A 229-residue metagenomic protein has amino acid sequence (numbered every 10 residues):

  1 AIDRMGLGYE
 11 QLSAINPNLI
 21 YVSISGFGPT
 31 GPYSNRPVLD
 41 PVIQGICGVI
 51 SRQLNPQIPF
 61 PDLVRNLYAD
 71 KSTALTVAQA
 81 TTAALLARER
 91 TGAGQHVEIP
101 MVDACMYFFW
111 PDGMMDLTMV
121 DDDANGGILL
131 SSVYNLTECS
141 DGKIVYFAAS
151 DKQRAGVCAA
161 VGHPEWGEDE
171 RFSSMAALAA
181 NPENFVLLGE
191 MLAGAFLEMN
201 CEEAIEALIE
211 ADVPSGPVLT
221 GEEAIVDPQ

Functional and structural regions predicted by a protein language model:
A1-I2, G194: Short strand->helix junction
D3-A149, A159: Active-site-adjacent "lid/gating" segments in soluble enzymes
G26, E222-E223: Conserved beta-strand edge residues that scaffold enzyme active sites
P29-G31, M175, I225: Generic structural signal for helix capping and beta-alpha/helix-loop junctions
S34-N35, L178-N181, D227-Q229: Short secondary-structure transition/capping segments
L85-E89, F196, I225: Hydrophobic residues in alpha-helical segments
D123, L130, E223-Q229: Active-site-adjacent capping/gating segments
V133-A211, S215, E222: Aromatic-enriched alpha-helical interface/lid elements that frame and gate functional surfaces
